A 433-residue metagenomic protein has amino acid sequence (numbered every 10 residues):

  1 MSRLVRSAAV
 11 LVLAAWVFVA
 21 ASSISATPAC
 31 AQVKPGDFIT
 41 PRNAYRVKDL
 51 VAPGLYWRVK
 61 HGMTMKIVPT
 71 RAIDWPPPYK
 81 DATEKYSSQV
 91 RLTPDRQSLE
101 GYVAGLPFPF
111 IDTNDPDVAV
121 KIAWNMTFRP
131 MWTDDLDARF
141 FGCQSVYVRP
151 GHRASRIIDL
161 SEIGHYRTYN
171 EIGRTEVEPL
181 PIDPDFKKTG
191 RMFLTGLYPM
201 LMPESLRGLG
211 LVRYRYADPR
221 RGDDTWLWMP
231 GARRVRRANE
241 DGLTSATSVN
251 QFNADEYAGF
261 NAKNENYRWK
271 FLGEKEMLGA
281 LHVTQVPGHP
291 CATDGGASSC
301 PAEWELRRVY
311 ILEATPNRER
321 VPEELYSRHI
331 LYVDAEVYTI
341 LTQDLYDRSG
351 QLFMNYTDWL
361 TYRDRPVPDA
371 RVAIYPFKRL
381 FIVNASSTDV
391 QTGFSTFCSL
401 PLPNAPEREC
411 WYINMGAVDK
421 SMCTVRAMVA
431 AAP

Functional and structural regions predicted by a protein language model:
M1-S7: N-terminal secretory signal peptides that target proteins for export/translocation
A15-P28: C-terminal segment of classical bacterial N-terminal signal peptides
C30-T113, A246-G296, R318, D347-P433: Non-transmembrane domains of secretory- and envelope-associated proteins
Q32-D223: Solvent-exposed N-terminal domain segments of exported/luminal and surface proteins
S87, A154-S155, S161-G164, N170-T189 (+4 more regions): Extended beta-strand-rich segments in extracellular/periplasmic secretory proteins, especially within noncatalytic
Y198-M202, L206-A258: An acidic-aromatic
P199-P203, W226-W228, T315-N317, Y346-R348 (+1 more regions): A generic structural motif
E305-A373: Extended, compositionally biased non-globular segments
